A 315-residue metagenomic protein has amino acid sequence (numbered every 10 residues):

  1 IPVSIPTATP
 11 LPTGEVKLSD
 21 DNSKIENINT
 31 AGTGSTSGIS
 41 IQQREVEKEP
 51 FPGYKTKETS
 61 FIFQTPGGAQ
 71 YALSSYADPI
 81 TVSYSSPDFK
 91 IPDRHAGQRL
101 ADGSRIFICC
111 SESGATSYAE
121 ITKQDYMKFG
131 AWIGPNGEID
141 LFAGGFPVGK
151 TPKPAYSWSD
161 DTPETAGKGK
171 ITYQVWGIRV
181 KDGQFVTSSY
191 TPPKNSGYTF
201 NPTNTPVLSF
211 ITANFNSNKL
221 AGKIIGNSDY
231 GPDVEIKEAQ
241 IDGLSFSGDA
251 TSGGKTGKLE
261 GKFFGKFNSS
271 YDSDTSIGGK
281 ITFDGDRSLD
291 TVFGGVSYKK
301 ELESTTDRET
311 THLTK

Functional and structural regions predicted by a protein language model:
I1-K315: Mature soluble binding/inhibitory domains
